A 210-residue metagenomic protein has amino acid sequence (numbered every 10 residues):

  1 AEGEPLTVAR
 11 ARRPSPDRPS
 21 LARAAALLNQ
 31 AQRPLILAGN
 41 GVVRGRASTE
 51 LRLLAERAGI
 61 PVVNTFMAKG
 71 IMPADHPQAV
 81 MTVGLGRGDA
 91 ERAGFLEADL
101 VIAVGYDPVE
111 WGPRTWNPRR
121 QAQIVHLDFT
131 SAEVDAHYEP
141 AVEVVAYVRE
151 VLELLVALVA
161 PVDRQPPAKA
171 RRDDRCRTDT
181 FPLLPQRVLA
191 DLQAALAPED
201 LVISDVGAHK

Functional and structural regions predicted by a protein language model:
A1, A68-A168: Glycine-rich, acidic loop regions that bind phosphate or pyrophosphate groups
A1-P16: Aromatic-enriched
P14-P19, T82-L85, D89, A146 (+1 more regions): Conserved phosphate-coordination/catalytic loops
S15, A38, V42-G45, V142 (+2 more regions): Generic amphipathic alpha-helical segments used as scaffolds and interaction surfaces in large, multi-domain proteins
P16, R23-A98, A194-K210: Anionic-ligand anchoring segments at beta-strand to alpha-helix junctions in alpha/beta enzyme folds, i.e., glycine
P19-R23, A90, V151-L154, R187-D191: Well-ordered alpha-helical segments embedded in enzymatic catalytic cores
L28, V156-V159, R172, L196: Hydrophobic residues within well-ordered, non-membrane alpha-helices that form the packing/core of soluble catalytic
A168-K210: Active-site diphosphate/adenylate-binding microenvironment
